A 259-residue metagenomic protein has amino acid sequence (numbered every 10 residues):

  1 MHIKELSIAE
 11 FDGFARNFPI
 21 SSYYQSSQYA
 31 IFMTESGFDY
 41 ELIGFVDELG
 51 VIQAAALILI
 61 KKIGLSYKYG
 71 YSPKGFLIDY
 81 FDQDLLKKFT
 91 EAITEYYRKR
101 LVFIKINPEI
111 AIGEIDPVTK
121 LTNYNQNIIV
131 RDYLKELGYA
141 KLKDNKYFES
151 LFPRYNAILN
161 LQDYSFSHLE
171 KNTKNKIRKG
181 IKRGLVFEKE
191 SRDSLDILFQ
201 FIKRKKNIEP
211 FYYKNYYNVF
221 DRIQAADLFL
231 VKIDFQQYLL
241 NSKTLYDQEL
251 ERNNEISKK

Functional and structural regions predicted by a protein language model:
I3-L49, A54-L65, G138-S150, N156-K259: A conserved beta-strand-loop-helix scaffold within acyl/acetyltransferase catalytic domains
S66-E149, I256-K259: Acyl-donor binding region in acyl/amide transferases
